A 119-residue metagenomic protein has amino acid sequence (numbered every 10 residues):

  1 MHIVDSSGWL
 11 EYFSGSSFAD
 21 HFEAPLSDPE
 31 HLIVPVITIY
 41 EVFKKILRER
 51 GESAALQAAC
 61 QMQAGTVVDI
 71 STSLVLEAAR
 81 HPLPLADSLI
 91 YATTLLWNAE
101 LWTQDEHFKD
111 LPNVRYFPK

Functional and structural regions predicted by a protein language model:
M1, A64-G65, L95-K119: Acidic, PIN/NYN-like endoribonuclease modules and their adjacent C-terminal/linker elements
I3-V4, G8, F18-R48, T66-I70: PIN/NYN-family metal-dependent endoribonuclease catalytic core
V4-D5, V34-P35, P82-D87, D105-E106 (+1 more regions): Histidine- and aromatic-rich ligand-binding microenvironments
W9-L10, I39, V75, F108-K109: A generic structural signal for short hydrophobic patches within well-formed alpha-helices
T38-E41, Q57-H81: Acidic catalytic patch
V42, L85-E100: Acidic, metal-associated active-site segment
